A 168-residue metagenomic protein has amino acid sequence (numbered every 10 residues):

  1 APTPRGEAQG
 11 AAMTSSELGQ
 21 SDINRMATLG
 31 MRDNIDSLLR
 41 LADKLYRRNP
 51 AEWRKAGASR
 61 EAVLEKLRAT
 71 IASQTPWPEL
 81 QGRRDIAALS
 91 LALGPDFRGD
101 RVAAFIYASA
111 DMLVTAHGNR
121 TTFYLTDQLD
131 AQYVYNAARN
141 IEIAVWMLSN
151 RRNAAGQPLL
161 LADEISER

Functional and structural regions predicted by a protein language model:
A1-R101: N-terminal Sec/ER secretory leader and immediately downstream segment of secreted/extracellular precursors
R84-R168: Mature extracytoplasmic/lumenal regions of exported proteins
